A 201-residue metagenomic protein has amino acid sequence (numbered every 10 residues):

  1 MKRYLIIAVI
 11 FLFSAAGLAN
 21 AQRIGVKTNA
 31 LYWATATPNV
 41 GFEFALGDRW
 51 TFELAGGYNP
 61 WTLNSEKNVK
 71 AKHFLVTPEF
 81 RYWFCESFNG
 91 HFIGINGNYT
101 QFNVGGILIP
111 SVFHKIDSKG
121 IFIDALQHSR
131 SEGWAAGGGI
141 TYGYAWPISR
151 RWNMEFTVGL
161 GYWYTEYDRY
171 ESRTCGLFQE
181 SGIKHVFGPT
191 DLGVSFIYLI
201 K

Functional and structural regions predicted by a protein language model:
L5-I6, V26: Generic early N-terminus positional signal peaking at residue ~5-7
I7-A15: Bacterial N-terminal signal peptides
A16-A21: Sec/Tat signal peptide C-region and signal peptidase I cleavage site
R23-T35, T51-T62: Transmembrane beta-strand segments that form the barrel wall of outer-membrane beta-barrel proteins
A36-N39, G139: Short, surface-exposed coil-to-beta transition loops
F44-F156, G193-I200: Gram-negative (and chloroplast) outer-membrane scaffold detector with strong preference for beta-barrel transmembrane
S149-K201: Predominantly the C-terminal beta-signal and adjacent terminal strand-loop region of outer-membrane beta-barrel
